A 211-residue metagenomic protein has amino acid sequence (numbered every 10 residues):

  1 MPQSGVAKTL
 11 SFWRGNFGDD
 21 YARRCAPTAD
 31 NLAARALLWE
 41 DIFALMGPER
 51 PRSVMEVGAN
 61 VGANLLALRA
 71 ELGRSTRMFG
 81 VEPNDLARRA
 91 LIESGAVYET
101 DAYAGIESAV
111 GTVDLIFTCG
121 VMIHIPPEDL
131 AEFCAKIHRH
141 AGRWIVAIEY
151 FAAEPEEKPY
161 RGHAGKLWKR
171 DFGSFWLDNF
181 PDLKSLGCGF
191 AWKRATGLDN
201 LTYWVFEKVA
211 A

Functional and structural regions predicted by a protein language model:
M1-A109, I125-E132, K136-A211: Class I (Rossmann-like) S-adenosyl-L-methionine-dependent methyltransferase catalytic domain, capturing the SAM-binding
F117: A conserved beta-strand element that flanks and buttresses the S-adenosyl-L-methionine
